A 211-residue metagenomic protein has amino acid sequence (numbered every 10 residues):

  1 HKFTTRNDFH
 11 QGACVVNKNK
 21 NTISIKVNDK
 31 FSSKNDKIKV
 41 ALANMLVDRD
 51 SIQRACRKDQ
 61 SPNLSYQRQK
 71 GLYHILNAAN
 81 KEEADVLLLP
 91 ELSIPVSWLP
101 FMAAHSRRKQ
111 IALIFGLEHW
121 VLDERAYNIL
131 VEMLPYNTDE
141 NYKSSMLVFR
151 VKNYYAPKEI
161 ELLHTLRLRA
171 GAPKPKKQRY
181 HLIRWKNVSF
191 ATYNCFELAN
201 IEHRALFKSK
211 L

Functional and structural regions predicted by a protein language model:
H1-V86, S93: N-terminal, active-site-proximal structural segment of metallo-dependent hydrolase catalytic domains
F9-S33, R125-S209: Active-site catalytic loop in hydrolytic enzyme cores
I38, I111-A112, V188: A structural micro-motif
V47-D50, S93-V96, W120-V121, L198-E202: Short acidic, S/G/P-rich loop/turn micro-motifs used as interaction or catalytic elements
A55-R57, F101-A104, K208: Short, glycine/charged-enriched secondary-structure capping and boundary segments
P62-R68, L89-S93, R169-A172, T192-E197: Short, flexible loop segments at the rims of nucleotide/cofactor-binding pockets, characterized by
Y66-R150: Cys-nucleophile CN-hydrolase/nitrilase-fold catalytic domain and related Cys-dependent amidase chemistry that acts on
Q110, K210-L211: Glycine-enriched alpha-helix->loop->beta-strand junction motifs that scaffold or abut catalytic
